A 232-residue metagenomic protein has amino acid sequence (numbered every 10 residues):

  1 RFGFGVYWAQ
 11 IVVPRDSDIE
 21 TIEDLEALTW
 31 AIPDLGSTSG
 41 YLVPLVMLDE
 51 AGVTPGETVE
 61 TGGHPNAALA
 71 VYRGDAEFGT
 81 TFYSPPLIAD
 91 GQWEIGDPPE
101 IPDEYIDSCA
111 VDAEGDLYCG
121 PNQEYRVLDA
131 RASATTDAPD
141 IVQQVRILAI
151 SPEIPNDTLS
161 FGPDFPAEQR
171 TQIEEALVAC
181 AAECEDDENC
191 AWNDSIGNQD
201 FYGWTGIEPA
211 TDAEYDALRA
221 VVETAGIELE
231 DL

Functional and structural regions predicted by a protein language model:
R1-T21, S160-F161: Hydrophobic/proline-rich hinge and linker segments of small-molecule sensing/allosteric domains, predominantly
F2, I22, G56, S151 (+5 more regions): Surface-exposed loop/turn and secondary-structure junction residues enriched for glycine/proline
W8, I22, Y41, L45 (+4 more regions): Extracytoplasmic/secreted envelope proteins and their assembly/folding machinery, especially bacterial periplasmic
I11, D16-D24, L48-E50, A167 (+1 more regions): N-terminal targeting leader peptides, primarily classical Sec-type signal peptides for secretion
S17, L28-P166: Pocket-lining segment of extracytoplasmic ligand-binding domains
D24-T29, E174-V178: Alpha-helical secondary-structure segments
E104-Y125, F165-L232: An extracytoplasmic/periplasmic, membrane-proximal ligand-sensing/linker region
